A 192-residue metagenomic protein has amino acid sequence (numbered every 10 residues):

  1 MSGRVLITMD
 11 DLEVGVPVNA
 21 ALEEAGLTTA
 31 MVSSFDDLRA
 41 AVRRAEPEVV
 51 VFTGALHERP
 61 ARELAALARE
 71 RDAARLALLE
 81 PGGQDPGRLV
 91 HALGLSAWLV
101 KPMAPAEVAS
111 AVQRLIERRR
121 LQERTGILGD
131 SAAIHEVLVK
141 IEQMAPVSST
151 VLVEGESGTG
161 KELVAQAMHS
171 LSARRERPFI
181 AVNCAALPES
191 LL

Functional and structural regions predicted by a protein language model:
M1-E123: N-terminal accessory segments that target, anchor, or regulate ATP-driven/P-loop NTPase machines and associated
E123-L192: AAA+ ATPase active-site-proximal loops
